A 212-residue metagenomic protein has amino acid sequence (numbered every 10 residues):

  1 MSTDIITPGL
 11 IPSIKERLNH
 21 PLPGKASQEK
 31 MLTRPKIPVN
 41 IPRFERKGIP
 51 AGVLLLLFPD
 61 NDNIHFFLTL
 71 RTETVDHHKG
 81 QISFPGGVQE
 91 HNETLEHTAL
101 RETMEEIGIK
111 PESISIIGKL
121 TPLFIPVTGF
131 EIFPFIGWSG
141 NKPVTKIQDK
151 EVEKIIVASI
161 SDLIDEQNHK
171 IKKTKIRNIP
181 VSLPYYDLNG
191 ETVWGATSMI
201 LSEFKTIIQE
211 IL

Functional and structural regions predicted by a protein language model:
M1-Q81, V88-E105, I109-K119, L123-F133 (+2 more regions): N-terminal leader/linker segments that precede catalytic domains of diphosphate-processing enzymes
P143-T145: Short, charged/polar, Gly/Pro-enriched secondary-structure boundary elements
I147-L183, D187: NUDIX/MutT-family hydrolases
